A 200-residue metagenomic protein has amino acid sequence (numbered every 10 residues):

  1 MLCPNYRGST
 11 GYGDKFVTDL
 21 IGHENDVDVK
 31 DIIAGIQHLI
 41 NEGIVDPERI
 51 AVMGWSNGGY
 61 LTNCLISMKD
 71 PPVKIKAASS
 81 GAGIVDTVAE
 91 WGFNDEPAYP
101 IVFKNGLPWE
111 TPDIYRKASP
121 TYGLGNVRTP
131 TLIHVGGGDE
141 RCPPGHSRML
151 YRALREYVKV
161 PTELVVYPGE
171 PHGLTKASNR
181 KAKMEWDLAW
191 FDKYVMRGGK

Functional and structural regions predicted by a protein language model:
C3-K200: Active-site-proximal cap/loop segments of hydrolase catalytic domains
